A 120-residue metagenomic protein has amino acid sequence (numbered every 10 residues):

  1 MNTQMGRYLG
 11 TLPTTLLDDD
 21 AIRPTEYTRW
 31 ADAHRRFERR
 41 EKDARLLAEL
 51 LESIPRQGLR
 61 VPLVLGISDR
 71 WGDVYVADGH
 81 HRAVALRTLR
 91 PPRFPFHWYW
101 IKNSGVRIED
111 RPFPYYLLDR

Functional and structural regions predicted by a protein language model:
M1, D119-R120: C-terminal end-of-chain micro-motif
M1-D20: N-terminal leader/domain-start detector
T3, Y8, D43-R45, E49-L51 (+1 more regions): Residue-level detector of functional hotspots within protein domains
M5, H34-F37, H80, L118: Intrinsically disordered, low-complexity sequence elements enriched in Ser/Thr/Gly/Pro
G10, D20-A21, R40, G105: Short, flexible coil/linker elements and helix-boundary hinge sites characteristic of intrinsically disordered
R23-Y75, R87: Short alpha-helix boundary/capping and kink motifs at helix termini
R60-D119: A short, basic-hydrophobic beta/loop patch
